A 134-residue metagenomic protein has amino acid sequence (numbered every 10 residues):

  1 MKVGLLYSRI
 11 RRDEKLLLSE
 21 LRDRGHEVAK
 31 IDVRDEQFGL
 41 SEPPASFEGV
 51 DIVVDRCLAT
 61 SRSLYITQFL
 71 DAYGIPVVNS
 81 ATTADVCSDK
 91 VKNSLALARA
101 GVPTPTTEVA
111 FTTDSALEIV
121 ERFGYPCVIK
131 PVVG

Functional and structural regions predicted by a protein language model:
M1-T83, C87, K92, D114: ATP-binding N-terminal substructure of ATP-dependent carboxylate-amine bond-forming enzymes
V3, Y7, D71-G74, V86-G134: Active-site nucleotide/adenylate-binding loops and adjacent lid/helix of ATP-dependent enzymes
